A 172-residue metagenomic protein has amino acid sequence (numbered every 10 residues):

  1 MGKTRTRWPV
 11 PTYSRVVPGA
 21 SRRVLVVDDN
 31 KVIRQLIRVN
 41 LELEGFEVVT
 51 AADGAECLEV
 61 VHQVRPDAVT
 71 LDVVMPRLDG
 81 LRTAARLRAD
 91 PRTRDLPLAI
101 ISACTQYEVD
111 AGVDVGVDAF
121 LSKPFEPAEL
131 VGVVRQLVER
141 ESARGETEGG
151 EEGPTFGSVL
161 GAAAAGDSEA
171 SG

Functional and structural regions predicted by a protein language model:
M1-R23, A128-G172: Non-catalytic signal-transmission and effector/linker regions of two-component phosphorelay proteins
Q35-L43: Charged docking surfaces used in two-component/phosphorelay signaling
G45-A52, V60: Short hydrophobic/Thr-rich beta-strand motif most characteristic of the beta2 strand and flanking loop of CheY-like
A52-E56, D67, D79-A85: Acidic catalytic/metal-coordinating carboxylates
V64-T70: Active-site beta3 strand of CheY-like receiver
D72, S102: Active-site residues of response regulator receiver
M75: Receiver (REC) domain active-site loop signature in two-component systems and cognate sites in sensor histidine kinases
R82, C104-L121, A128, G132-Q136 (+1 more regions): Alpha4 helix (beta4-alpha4-beta5 surface) of REC/receiver domains from two-component response regulators
